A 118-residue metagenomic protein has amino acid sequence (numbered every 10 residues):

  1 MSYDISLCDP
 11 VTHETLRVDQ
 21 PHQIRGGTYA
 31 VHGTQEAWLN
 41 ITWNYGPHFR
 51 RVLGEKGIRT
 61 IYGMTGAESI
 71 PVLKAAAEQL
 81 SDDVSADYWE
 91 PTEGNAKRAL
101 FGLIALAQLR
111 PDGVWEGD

Functional and structural regions predicted by a protein language model:
M1-D118: Acidic (Asp/Glu-rich) sequence patches and key acidic residues that form negatively charged surfaces used
